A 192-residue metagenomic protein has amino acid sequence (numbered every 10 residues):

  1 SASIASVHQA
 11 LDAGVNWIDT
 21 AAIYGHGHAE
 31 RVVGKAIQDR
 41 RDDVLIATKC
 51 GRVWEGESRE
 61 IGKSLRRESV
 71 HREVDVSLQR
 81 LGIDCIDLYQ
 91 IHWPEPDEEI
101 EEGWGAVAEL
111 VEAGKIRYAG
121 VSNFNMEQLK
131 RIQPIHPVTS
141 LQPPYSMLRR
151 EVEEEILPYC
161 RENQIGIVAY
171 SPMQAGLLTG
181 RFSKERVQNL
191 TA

Functional and structural regions predicted by a protein language model:
S1, G56-H71, W93-E98: Active-site mouth loops of central-metabolism enzymes
S1-A10, S64-L81, N123-R131: Short, acidic/polar
S1-L45: N-terminal binding-site loop/beta-alpha segment at the start of enzyme catalytic domains that lines or forms
S3, A10, I18, V33 (+8 more regions): Conserved, mostly hydrophobic/aromatic
V7, E30, G34, V74-L78 (+3 more regions): Generic structural signal for well-ordered alpha-helices, preferentially at hydrophobic/aromatic core positions
D12, G34-L45, L78-G82, V111 (+1 more regions): Acidic (Asp/Glu)-rich catalytic clusters
L78-P96: Active-site groove signature of glycoside hydrolases
P94-A192: Beta/alpha (TIM)-barrel catalytic core signal, keyed to glycine-rich beta->alpha loops juxtaposed to Asp/Glu that bind
